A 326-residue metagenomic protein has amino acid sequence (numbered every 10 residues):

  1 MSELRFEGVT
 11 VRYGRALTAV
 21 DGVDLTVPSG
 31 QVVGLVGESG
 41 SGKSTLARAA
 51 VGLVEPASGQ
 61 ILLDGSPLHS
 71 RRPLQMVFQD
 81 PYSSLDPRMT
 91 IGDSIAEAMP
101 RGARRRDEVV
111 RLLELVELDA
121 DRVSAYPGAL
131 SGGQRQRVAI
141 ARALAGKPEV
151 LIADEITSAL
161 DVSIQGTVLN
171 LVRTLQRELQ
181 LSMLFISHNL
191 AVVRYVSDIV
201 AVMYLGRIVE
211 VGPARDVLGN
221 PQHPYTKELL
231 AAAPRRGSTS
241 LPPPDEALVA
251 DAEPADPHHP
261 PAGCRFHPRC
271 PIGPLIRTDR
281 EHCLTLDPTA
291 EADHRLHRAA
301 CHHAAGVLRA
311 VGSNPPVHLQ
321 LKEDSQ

Functional and structural regions predicted by a protein language model:
M1-G219, R269, A299, A304-Q326: ABC transporter nucleotide-binding domains
V211-L321: Short catalytic/signature loops enriched in Gly
